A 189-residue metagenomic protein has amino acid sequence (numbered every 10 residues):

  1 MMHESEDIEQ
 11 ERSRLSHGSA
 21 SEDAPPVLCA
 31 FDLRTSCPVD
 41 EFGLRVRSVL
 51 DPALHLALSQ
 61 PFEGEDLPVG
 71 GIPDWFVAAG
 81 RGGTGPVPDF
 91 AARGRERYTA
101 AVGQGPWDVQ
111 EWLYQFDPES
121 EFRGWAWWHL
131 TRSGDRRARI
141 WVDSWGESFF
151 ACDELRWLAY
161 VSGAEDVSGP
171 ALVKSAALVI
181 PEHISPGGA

Functional and structural regions predicted by a protein language model:
M1-A189: Structured alpha/beta or helical-core interaction and ligand-binding surfaces enriched in interleaved
